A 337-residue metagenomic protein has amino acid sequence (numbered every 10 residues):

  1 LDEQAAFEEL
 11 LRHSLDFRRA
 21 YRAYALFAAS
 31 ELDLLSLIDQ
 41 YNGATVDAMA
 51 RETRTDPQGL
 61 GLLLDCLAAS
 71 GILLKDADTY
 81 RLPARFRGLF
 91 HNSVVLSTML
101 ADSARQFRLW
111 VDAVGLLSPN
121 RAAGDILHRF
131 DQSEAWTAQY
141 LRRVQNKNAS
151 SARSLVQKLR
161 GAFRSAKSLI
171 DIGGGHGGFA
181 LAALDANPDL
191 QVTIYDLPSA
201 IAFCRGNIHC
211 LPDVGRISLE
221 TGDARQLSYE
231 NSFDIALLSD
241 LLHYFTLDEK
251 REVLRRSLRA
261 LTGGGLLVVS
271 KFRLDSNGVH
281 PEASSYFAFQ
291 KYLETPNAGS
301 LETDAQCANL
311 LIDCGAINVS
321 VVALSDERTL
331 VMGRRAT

Functional and structural regions predicted by a protein language model:
L1-A68, H176-F179, D185, D189-T337: Alpha-helical subdomain
L11-R12, D16-Y21, L26-E31, S36-L37 (+1 more regions): Conserved Class I S-adenosyl-L-methionine-dependent methyltransferase catalytic core
S118, D171-G173, V331: Short glycine/serine/threonine-biased micro-segments
S165-G175: Conserved class I S-adenosyl-L-methionine
